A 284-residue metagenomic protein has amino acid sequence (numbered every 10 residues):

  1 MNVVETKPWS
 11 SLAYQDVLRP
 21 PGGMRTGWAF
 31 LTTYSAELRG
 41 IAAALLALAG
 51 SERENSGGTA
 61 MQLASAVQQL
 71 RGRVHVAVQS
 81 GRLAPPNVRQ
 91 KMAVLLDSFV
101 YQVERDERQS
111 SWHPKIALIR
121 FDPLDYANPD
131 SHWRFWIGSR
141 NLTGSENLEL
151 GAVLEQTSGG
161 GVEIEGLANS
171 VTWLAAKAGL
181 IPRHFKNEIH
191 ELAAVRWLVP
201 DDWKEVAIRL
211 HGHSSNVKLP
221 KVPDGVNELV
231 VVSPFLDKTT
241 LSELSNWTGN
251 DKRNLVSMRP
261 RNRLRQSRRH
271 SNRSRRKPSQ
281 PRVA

Functional and structural regions predicted by a protein language model:
M1-A284: PLD/PLD-like phosphodiesterase catalytic module centered on the HKD motif
